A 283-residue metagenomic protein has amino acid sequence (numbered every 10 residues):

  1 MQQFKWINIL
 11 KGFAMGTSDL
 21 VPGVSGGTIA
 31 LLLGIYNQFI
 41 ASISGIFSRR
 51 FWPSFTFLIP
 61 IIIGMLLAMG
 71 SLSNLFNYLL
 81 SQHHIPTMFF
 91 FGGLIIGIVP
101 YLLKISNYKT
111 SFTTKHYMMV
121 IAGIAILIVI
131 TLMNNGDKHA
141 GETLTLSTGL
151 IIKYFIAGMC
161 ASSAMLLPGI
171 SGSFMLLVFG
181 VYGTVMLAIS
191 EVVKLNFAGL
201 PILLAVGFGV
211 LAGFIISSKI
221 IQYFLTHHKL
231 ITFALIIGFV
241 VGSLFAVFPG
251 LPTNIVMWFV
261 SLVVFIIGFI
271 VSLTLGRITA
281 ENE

Functional and structural regions predicted by a protein language model:
M1, G27-L31, I63: A short N-terminal beta->alpha junction/helix N-cap motif
Q2-A14, F55-T56, P60-S163, P201 (+1 more regions): Juxtamembrane transmembrane-helix boundary motif
A14-V24, M159-S173: Transmembrane alpha-helix interface/packing and boundary motifs in multi-pass membrane proteins, characterized by
G16, L20, V24, L32 (+6 more regions): Generic N-terminal helix/loop capping motif
D19, T28-R49, G172-A198: Interfacial segments of multi-pass membrane proteins
V21-V24, G45-S54, L80-H84, L132-G141 (+2 more regions): Short juxtamembrane and helix-loop transition motifs at transmembrane-helix boundaries in membrane proteins
S25-I29, V129, F174-M175, T274: Generic hydrophobic alpha-helical membrane-span motif
L31-L33, L166, I170, S217: Long, contiguous hydrophobic alpha-helical segments, chiefly transmembrane helices and signal peptides
